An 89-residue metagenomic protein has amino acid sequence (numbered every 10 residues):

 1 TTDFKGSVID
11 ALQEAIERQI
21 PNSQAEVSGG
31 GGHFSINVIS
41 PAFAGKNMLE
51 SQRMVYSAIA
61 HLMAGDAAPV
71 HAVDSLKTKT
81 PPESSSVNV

Functional and structural regions predicted by a protein language model:
T1-V89: N-terminal, polar/charged subdomain of small-to-medium soluble alpha/beta proteins
